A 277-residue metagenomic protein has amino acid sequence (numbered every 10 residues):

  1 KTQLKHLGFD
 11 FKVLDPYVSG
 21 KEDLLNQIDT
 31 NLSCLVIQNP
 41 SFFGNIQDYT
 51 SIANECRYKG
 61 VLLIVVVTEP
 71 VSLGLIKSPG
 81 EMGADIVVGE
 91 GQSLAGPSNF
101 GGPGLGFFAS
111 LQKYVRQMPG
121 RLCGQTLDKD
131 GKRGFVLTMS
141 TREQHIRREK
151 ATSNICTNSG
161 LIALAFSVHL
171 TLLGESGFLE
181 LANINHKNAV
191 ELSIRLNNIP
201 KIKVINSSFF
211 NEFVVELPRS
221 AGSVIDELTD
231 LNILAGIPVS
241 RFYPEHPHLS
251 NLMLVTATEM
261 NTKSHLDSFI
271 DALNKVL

Functional and structural regions predicted by a protein language model:
K1-G134, V204, V215, G222-L228 (+3 more regions): Conserved PLP-enzyme active-site core in the AAT-like
T2-G8, F135-M139, E143-H145, L234: Generic detector of solvent-exposed, compositionally biased contiguous segments
Y17, K21, F42-N45, Y49 (+10 more regions): Generic structural signal for well-ordered, non-membrane alpha-helical segments in soluble metabolic enzymes
Q38-P40, L62-L63, S153-N154, V168 (+2 more regions): Short, contiguous strand/loop micro-motifs
L94-N206: Active-site C-terminal subdomain of aminotransferase-like
S176-F269: Conserved C-terminal alpha-helix-loop-beta "cap" of PLP-dependent enzymes that closes/shapes the active-site mouth
